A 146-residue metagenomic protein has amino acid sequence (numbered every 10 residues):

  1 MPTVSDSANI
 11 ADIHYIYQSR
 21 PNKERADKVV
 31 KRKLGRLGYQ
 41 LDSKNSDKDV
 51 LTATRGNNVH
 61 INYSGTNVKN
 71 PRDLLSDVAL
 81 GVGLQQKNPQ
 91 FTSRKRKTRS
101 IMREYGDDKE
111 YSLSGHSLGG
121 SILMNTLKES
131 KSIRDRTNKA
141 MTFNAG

Functional and structural regions predicted by a protein language model:
M1-S7: N-terminal trafficking/processing presequences and adjacent post-cleavage segments of proteins routed to secretion
P2, I13-Y15, P21-S112, S130-G146: A conserved cap/lid and substrate-binding interface adjacent to the catalytic center of lipid-processing enzymes
S114-G119, L123: Gly/Ala-rich beta-loop-alpha elbow adjacent to hydrolase catalytic centers
L123-K131: Short glycine-enriched nucleophile-adjacent loop and the immediately C-terminal alpha-helix near the catalytic center
